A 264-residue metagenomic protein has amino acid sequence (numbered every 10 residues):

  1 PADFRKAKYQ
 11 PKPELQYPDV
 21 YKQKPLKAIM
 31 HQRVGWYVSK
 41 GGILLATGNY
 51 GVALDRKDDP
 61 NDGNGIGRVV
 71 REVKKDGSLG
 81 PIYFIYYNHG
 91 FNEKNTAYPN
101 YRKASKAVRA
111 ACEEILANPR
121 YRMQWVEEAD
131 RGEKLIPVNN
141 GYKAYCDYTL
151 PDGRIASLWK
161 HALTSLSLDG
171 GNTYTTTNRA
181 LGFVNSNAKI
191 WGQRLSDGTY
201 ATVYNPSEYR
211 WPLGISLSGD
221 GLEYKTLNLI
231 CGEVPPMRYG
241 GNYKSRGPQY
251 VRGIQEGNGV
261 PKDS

Functional and structural regions predicted by a protein language model:
P1-S264: Asp-box/BNR beta-propeller blade signature and adjacent active/binding-site loops in extracellular glycan-interacting
